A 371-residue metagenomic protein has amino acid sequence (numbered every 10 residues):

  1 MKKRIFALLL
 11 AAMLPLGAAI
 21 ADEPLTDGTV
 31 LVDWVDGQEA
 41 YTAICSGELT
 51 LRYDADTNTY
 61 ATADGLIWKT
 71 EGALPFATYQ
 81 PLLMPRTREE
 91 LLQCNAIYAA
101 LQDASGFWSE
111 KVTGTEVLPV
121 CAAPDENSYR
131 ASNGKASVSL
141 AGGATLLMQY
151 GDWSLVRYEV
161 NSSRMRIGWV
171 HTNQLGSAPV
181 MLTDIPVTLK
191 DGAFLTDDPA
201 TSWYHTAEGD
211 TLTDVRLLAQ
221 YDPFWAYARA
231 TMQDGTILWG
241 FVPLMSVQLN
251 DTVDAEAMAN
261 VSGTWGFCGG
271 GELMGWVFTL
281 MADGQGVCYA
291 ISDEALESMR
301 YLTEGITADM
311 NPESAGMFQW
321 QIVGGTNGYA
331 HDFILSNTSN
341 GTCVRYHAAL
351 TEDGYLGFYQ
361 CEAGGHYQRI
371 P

Functional and structural regions predicted by a protein language model:
L9-P15: Bacterial N-terminal signal peptides
L16-T26: Sec-dependent signal peptide cleavage junction
L25-T42, T59, E90-L155, I185-W225 (+1 more regions): Beta-loop motif signature
T26-E39, E256-W276, W320-I322, Y367: Tryptophan-anchored aromatic micro-motifs
D36, L66-W108, R157-P186, R229-A257: Boundary regions of SH3-family modules and the immediately adjacent low-complexity/disordered segments in eukaryotic
G47-T70, P81, A136-V170, D210-L244: SH3/SH3-like beta-barrel superfamily modules
Y79, L83, W169, L244-A255 (+2 more regions): Edge beta-strand at a domain terminus
A104, G270-D332, C343, G357-C361: N-terminal glycine/threonine-rich, aromatic-flanked beta-hairpin/loop signature
